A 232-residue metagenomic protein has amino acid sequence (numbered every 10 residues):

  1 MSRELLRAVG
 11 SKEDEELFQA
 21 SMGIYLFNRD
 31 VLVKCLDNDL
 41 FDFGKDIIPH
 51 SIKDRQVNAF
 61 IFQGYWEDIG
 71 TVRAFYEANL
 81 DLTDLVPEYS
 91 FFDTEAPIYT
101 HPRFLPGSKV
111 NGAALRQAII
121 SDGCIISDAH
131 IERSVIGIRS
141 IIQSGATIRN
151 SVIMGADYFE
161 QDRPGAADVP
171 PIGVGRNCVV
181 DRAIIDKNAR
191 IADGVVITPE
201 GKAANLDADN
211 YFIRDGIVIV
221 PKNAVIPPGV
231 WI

Functional and structural regions predicted by a protein language model:
M1: Acidic/His-rich active-site region of diverse nucleotide-sugar glycosyltransferases
E4-S11, D30-I232: Left-handed beta-helix
S11-M22: A short glycine-threonine-serine/GTX helix/turn-capping micro-motif
G23-F27: Short glycine- and hydrophobic/aromatic-rich loop-to-beta-strand nucleating segment in the catalytic cores
